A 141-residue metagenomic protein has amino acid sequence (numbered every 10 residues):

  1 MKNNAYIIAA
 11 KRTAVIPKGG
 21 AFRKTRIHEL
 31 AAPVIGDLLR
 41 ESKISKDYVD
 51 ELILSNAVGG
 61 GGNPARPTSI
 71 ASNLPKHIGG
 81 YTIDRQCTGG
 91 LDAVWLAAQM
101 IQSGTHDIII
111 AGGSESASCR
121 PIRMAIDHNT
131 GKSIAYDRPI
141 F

Functional and structural regions predicted by a protein language model:
M1-N3, P17-T25, L30-K46, G62-A65 (+1 more regions): Acyl-thioester C-C bond-transforming condensing/cleaving domain
I8-A9, D84: Residue-level detector of conserved, well-ordered beta-strand and adjacent loop positions that form binding/recognition
A10-V15: Short polar catalytic/cofactor-binding loops
Y48-S55, I110: Short glycine-rich phosphate-binding loop at a beta-alpha junction
N56-G61: Glycine-rich phosphate-binding loops at beta-strand->alpha-helix junctions
